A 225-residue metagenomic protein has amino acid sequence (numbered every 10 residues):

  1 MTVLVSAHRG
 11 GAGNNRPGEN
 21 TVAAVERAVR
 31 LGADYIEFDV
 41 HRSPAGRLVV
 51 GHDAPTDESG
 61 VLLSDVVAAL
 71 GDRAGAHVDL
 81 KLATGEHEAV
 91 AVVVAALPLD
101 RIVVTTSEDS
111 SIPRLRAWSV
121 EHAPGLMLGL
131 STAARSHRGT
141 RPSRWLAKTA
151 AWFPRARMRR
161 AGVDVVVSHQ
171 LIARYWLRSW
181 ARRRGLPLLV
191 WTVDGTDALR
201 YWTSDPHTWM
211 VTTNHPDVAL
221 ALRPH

Functional and structural regions predicted by a protein language model:
M1-H225: Phosphate-group recognition and catalysis centered on beta-loop-alpha active-site segments
